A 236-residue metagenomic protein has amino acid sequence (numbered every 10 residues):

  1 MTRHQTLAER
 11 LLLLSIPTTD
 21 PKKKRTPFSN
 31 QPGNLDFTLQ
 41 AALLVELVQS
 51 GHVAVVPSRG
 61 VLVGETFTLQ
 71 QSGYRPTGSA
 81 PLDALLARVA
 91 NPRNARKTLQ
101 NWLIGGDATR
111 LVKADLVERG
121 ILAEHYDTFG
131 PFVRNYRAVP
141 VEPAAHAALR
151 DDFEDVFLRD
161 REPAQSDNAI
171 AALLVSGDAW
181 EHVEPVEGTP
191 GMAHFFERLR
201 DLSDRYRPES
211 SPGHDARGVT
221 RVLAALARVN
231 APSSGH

Functional and structural regions predicted by a protein language model:
M1-I104, G218-H236: Short, amphipathic alpha-helical interface elements at domain boundaries that mediate macromolecular binding
T6-F28, T98-Q100, F129-R161, Q165 (+1 more regions): Intrinsic, low-complexity N-terminal interaction/targeting segments
T38-A42, D107, L111, N168: Short, well-structured alpha-helical interface segments that form or flank functional binding sites
L44-L47, L116, A169-V175: Short, structured motif recognition centered on aromatic/hydrophobic residues
G51, G120, D178-E181: Short glycine-centered helix-capping/turn motifs at secondary-structure transition points
P57-D83, A123-D155: Accessory beta->alpha helical hairpin/"wing" motif in late/C-terminal subdomains of nucleic-acid enzymes
A87-V141: Internal, conserved structured core segments that host functional sites
R137-H236: Glycine-rich, aromatic-bearing surface loops/beta-hairpins
